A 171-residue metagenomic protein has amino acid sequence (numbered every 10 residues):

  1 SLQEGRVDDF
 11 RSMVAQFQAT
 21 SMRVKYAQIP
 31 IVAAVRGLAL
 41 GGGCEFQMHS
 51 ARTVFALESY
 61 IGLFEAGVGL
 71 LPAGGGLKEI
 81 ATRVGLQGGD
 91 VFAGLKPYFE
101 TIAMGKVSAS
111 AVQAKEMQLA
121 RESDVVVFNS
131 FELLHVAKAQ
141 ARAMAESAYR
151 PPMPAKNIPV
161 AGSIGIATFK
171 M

Functional and structural regions predicted by a protein language model:
S1-Q16, G69: Glycine- (often His-adjacent) and acidic-residue-rich active-site loop that binds/positions the CoA thioester
L2, T20-A27, L38, R83 (+3 more regions): Generic, well-ordered alpha-helical scaffold segments in large soluble proteins
E4-D9, M22-I29, R52-Y60, R83-G94: Secondary-structure transition/capping motifs at alpha-helix termini and the adjoining loop/turn into the next element
M13, V32, R36, A66-G69 (+2 more regions): Glycine- and other small-residue-rich loops at beta-strand/loop junctions that grip anionic moieties
A15, A19-M22, E45-M48, K78 (+4 more regions): Feature representing long, continuous alpha-helical segments
M22-V68: Glycine-rich beta-to-alpha active-site loop
S50-A73, Q118-L133: Gly/Pro- and small hydrophobic-enriched strand-loop and loop-to-helix capping segments that sit at the rims
T82-K106, S110, E122-D124, F128-M171: Intrinsically disordered, low-complexity segments enriched in small/flexible residues
